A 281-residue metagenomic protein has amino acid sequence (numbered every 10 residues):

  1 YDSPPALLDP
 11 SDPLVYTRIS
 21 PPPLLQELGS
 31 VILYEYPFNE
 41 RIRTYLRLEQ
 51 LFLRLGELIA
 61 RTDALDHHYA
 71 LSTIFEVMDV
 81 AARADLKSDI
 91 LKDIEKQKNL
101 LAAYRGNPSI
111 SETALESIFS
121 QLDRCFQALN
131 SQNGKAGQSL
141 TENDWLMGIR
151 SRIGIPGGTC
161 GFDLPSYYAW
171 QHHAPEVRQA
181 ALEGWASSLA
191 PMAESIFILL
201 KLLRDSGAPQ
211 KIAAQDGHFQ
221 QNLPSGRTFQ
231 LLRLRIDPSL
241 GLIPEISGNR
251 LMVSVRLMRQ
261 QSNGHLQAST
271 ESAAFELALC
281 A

Functional and structural regions predicted by a protein language model:
Y1-E27: N-terminal amphipathic/basic-hydrophobic helices that include classical n-h-c signal peptides and signal-anchor
L25-E40, E276-A281: Short, extreme N-terminal leader segments that mark the start of a protein/domain
V31-K92: N-terminal ordered "arm"
N39, R43-L46, D89-K92, T113 (+4 more regions): Alpha-helix boundary/N-cap detector
R43, R47-Q50, R54, Y69-S72 (+6 more regions): Charged, amphipathic alpha-helical oligomerization/scaffolding segments
A82-D144: Hydrophobic/aromatic-rich structural module bridging two neighboring secondary-structure elements via a short loop
C125-Q230: Charged, well-structured binding/catalytic surfaces in domain cores that contact anionic ligands
T228-A281: Extended, charged low-complexity segments that frequently continue into or abut oligomerization scaffolds
